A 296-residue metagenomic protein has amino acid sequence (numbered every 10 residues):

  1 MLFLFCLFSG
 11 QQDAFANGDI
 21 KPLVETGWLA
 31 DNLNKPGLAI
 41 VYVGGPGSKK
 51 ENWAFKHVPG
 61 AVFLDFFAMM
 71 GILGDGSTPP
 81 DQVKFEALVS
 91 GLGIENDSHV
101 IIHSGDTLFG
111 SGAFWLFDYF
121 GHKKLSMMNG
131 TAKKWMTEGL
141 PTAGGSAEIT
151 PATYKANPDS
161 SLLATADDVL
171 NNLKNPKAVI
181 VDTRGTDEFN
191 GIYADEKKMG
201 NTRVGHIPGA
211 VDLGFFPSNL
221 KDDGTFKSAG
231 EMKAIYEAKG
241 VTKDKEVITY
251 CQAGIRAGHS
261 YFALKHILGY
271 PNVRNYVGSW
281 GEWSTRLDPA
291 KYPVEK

Functional and structural regions predicted by a protein language model:
M1-G10: Bacterial N-terminal signal peptides
A14-V179, T183-K296: Rhodanese-like catalytic fold shared by cysteine-dependent sulfurtransferases and DSP/PTP-type phosphatases
